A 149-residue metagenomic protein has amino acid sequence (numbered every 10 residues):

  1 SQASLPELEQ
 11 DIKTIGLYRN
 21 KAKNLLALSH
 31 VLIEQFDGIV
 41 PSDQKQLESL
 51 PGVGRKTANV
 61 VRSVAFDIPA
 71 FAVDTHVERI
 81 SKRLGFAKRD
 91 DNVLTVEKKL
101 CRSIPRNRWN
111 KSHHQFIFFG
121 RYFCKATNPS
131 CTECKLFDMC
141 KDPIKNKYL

Functional and structural regions predicted by a protein language model:
S1-L149: Catalytic cores of DNA base-excision repair glycosylases
